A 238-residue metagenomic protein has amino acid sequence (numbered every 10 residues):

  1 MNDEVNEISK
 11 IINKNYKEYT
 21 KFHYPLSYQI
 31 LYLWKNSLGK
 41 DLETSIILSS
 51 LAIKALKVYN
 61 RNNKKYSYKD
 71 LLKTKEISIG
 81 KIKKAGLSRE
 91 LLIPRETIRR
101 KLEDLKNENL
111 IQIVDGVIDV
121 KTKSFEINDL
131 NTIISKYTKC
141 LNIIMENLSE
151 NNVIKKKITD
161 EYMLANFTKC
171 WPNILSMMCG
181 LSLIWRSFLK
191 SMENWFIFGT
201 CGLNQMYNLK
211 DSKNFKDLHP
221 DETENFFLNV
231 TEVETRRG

Functional and structural regions predicted by a protein language model:
M1-S45, S49, S149-W195, G199: N-terminal leader segment of winged-helix/HTH proteins
L38-T44, K54-K69, F188-N194, N204-D221: Short helix-coil-helix linker/hinge
K65-D70, K83, D115-K139: Short, cationic-aromatic polyanion-contact patches
L71-R89, L105, T223-G238: A short alpha-helical element within helix-turn-helix/winged-helix DNA-binding domains across DNA-binding proteins
R95-T97, E103: Key DNA-contact positions within bacterial/archaeal DNA-binding proteins
K106-G116: A short, conserved structural fragment
E126-E161, K169: Short, amphipathic alpha-helical interaction segments positioned at domain boundaries
